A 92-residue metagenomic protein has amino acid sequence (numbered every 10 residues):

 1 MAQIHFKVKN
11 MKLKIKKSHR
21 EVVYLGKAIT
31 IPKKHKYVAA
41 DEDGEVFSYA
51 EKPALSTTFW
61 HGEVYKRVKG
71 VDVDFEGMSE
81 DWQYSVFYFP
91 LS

Functional and structural regions predicted by a protein language model:
A2-S92: Structural boundary micro-motifs
